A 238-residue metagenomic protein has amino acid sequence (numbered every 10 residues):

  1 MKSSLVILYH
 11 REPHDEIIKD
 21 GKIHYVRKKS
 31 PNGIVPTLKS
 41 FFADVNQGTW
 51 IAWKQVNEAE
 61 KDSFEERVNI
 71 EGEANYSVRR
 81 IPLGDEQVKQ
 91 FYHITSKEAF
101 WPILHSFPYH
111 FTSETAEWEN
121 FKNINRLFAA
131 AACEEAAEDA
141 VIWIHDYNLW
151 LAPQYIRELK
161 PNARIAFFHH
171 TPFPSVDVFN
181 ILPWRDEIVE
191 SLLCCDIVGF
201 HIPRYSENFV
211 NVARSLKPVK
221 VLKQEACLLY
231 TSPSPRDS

Functional and structural regions predicted by a protein language model:
M1-L83: N-terminal low-complexity, Ser/Thr- and acidic-residue-enriched intrinsically disordered segments
V6-Y9, I142-W143, E158-P174, L193-F200: Active-site proximal beta-strand in glycosyltransferases
E16, I142-L159: An aromatic- and histidine-rich active-site surface loop
H24-S30, K122-R126, F173-V189: Nucleotide-sugar donor phosphate/pyrophosphate-binding loop at the beta->alpha transition of glycosyltransferases
D85-V141: Conserved nucleotide-sugar donor-binding subdomain of glycosyltransferases
A131-C133, P183-V198, E225-A226: Membrane-proximal helix-turn-helix segments that form the acceptor-binding/catalytic region of lipid-linked
L216-L229: Short mixed-charge
Y230-D237: Conserved small/polar residues in nucleotide/adenosyl-binding loops
